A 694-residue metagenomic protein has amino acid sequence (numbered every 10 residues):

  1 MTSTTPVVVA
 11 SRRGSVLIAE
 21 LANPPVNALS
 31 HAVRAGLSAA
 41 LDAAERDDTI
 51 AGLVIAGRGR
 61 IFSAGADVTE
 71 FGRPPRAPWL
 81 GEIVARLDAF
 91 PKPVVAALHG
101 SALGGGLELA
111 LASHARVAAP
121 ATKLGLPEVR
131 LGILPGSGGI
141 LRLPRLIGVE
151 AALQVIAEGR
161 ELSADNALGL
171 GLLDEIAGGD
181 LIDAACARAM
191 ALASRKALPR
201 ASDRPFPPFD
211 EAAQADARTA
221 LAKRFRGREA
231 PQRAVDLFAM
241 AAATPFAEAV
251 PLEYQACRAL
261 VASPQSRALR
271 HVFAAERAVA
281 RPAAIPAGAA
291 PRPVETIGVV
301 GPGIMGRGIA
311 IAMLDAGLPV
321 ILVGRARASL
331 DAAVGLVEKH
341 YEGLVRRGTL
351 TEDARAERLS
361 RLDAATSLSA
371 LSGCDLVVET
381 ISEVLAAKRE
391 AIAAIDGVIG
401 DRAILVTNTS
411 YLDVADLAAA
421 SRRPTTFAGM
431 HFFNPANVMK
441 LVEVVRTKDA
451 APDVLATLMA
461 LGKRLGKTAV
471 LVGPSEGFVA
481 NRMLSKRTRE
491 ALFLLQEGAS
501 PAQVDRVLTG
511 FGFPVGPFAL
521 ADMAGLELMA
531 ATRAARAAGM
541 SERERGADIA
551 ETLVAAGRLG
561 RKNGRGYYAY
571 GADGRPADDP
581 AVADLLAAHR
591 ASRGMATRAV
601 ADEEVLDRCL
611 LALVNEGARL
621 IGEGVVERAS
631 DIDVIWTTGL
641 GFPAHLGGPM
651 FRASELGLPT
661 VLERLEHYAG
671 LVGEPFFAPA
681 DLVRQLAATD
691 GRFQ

Functional and structural regions predicted by a protein language model:
M1-R12, L17: Generic start-of-chain signal for non-secretory N-termini
S3, V8, A22, P74-W79 (+5 more regions): N-terminal glycine-rich phosphate-binding loop for ADP-containing cofactors
G14-A22, A32-P74, A85-H99, A119-K123 (+1 more regions): A structural preference for short, pocket-lining loop segments at secondary-structure junctions
L37-A40, A44, L109, I309 (+1 more regions): Structural preference for long, well-ordered alpha-helical segments in enzyme cores
G100-G106: Gly/Ser-rich catalytic serine loop of serine hydrolases
L126: Small cofactor-carrier domains centered on a conserved lysine used for covalent cofactor attachment
